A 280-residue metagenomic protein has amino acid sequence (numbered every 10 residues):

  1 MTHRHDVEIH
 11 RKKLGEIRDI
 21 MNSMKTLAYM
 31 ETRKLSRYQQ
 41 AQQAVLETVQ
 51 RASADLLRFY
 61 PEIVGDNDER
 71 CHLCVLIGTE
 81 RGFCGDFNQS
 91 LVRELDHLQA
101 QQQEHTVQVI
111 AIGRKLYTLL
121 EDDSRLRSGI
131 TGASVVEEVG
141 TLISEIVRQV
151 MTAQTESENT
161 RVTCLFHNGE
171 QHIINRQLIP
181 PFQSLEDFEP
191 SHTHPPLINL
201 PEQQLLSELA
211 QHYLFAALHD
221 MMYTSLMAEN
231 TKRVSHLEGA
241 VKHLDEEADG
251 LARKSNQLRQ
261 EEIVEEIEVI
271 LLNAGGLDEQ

Functional and structural regions predicted by a protein language model:
M1-Q280: C-terminal beta-strand-loop-alpha-helix "lid" module of Rossmann-like NAD(P)-dependent dehydrogenases
